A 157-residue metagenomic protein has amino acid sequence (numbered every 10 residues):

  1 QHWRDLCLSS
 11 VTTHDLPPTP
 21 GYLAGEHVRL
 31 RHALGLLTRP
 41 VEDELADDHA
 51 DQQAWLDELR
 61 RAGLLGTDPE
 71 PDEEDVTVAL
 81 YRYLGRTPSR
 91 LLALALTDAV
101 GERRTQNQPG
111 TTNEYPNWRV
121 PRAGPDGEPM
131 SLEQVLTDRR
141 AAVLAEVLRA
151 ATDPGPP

Functional and structural regions predicted by a protein language model:
Q1-P157: Catalytic cores of glycan-processing enzymes that make or break glycosidic bonds
